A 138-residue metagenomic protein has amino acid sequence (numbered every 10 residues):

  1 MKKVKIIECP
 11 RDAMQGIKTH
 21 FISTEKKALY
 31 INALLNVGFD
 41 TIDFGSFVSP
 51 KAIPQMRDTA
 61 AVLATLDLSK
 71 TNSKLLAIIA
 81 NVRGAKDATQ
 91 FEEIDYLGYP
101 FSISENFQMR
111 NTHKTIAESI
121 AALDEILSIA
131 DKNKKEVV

Functional and structural regions predicted by a protein language model:
M1-T19, G98-N111, K135-V138: N-terminal small/glycine-rich loop or linker at the start of catalytic domains across soluble metabolic enzymes
K2-C9, K27-G45, K51-R57: N-terminal glycine-rich anion-binding loops that anchor highly charged ligand groups
V4-P10, D40-F44, S73-I79, D95-Y99 (+1 more regions): Hydrophobic faces of well-ordered beta-strands that scaffold small-molecule active sites in alpha/beta enzyme cores
E8-A28, K74-V82, Q108-I116: Active-site mouth loops of central-metabolism enzymes
A13, L34, A88, L97: Conserved, mostly hydrophobic/aromatic
D40-T65, Y99-K114: Glycine-rich, proline-tolerant flexible connector loops at the mouths of alpha/beta enzymes
A52-A77, E118-V137: Alpha-helix-loop-beta-strand connector modules within alpha/beta enzyme cores
A80-E93: Catalytic cores of alpha/beta
